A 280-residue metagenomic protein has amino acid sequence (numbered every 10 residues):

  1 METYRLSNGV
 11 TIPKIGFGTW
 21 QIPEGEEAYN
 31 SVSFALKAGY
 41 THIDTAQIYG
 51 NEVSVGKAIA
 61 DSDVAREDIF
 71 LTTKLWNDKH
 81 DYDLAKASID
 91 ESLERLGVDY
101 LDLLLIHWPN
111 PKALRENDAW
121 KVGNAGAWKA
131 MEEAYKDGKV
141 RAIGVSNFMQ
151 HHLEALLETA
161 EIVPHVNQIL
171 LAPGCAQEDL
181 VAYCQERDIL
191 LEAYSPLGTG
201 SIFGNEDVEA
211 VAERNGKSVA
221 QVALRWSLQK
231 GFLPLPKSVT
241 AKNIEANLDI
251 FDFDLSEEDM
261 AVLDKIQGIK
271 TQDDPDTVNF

Functional and structural regions predicted by a protein language model:
M1-I69, G198, V262, V278-N279: N-terminal binding-site loop/beta-alpha segment at the start of enzyme catalytic domains that lines or forms
S7, G56-R66, L93-D99, L157-A160 (+1 more regions): Acidic (Asp/Glu)-rich catalytic clusters
K14, A65-I69, D99-L103, R141-A142 (+2 more regions): Short acidic capping loops at alpha-helix termini that bridge into adjacent secondary structure
I15-E26, L75-Y82, R115-W120: Active-site mouth loops of central-metabolism enzymes
P23-L36, D81-L96, M149-E154, C175-A176: Short, acidic/polar
E24, N110-T271, P275-F280: Beta/alpha (TIM)-barrel catalytic core signal, keyed to glycine-rich beta->alpha loops juxtaposed to Asp/Glu that bind
R66-K79, Y100-H107, L171: A short, structured active-site edge motif that brings together acidic residues
A85-I106, E133-D137: CE4/NodB-like, metal-dependent polysaccharide N-deacetylase domain that modifies extracellular/periplasmic N-acetylated
